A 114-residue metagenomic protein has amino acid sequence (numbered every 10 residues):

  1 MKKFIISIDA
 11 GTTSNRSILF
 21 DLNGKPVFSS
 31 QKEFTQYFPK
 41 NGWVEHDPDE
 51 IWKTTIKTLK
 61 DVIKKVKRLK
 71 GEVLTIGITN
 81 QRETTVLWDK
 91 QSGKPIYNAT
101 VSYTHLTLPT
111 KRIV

Functional and structural regions predicted by a protein language model:
M1-Y97: N-terminal glycine/serine-rich phosphate-binding loop of ATP-dependent small-molecule kinases, especially carbohydrate
N98-Y103: Conserved beta-strand -> loop -> alpha-helix junction used to position metal-binding or nucleic-acid-contacting
H105-V114: Single conserved hydrophobic/aromatic residue that forms the stacking wall/gate of nucleotide- or nucleobase-binding
